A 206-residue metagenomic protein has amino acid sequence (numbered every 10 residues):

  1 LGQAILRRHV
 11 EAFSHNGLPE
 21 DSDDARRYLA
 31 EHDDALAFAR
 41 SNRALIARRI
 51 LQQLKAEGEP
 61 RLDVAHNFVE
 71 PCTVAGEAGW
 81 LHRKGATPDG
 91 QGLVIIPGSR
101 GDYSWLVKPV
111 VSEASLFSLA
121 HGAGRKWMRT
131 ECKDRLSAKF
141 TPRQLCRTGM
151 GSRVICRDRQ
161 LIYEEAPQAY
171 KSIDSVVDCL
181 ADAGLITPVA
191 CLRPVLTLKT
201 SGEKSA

Functional and structural regions predicted by a protein language model:
L1-A206: Domain-length cofactor-binding catalytic modules of enzymes
